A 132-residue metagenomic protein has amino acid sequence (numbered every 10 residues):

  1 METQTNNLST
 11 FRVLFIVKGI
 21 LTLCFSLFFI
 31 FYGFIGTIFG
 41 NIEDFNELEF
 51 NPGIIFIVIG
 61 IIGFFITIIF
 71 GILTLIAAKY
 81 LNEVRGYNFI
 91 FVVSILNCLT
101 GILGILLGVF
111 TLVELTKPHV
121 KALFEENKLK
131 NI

Functional and structural regions predicted by a protein language model:
M1-T22, G40-F50, I72-V93, L107-I132: Membrane-interface extramembranous regions at the lipid-water interface
F11-K18, F25, F56-I66, F70 (+2 more regions): Hydrophobic alpha-helical transmembrane segments of polytopic
F25-T67: Membrane-helix interface segments in multi-pass membrane proteins
I102-L106: Membrane-embedded alpha-helices of multi-pass transport/permease systems
